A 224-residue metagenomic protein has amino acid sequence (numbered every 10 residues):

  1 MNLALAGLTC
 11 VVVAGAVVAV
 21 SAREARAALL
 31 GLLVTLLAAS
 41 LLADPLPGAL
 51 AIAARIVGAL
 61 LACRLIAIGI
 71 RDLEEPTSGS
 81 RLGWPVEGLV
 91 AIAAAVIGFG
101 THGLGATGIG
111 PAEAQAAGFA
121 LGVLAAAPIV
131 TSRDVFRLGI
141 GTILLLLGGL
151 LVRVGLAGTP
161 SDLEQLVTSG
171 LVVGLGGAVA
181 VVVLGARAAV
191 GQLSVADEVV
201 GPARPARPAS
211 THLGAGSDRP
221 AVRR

Functional and structural regions predicted by a protein language model:
M1-R224: Alpha-helical transmembrane segments of multi-pass membrane proteins predominantly involved in bioenergetics
